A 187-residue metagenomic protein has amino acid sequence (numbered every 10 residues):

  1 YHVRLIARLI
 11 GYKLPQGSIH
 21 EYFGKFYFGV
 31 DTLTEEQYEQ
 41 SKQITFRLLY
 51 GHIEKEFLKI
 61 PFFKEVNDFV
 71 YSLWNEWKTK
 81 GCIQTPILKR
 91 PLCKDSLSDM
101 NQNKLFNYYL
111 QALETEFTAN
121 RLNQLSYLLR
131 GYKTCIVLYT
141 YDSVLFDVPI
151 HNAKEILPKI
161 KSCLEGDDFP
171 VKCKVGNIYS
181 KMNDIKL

Functional and structural regions predicted by a protein language model:
Y1-D31: Function-dense linear segments that define catalytic or interfacial modules in macromolecule-processing proteins
Y1-H2, S143, N177-Y179: Conserved nucleotide-binding/hydrolysis micro-motifs of P-loop NTPases
V3-L5, N103-L105, F146-D147: Short small-residue beta-strand/loop micro-motif enriched in glycine and branched aliphatics
G17-H20, T45, C135-V137, I156-K159: Non-catalytic terminal/accessory segments
G24-Y139, I150, D167-V175, Y179-L187: Conserved catalytic core of nucleic-acid polymerases
L125, K159-C163: Conserved short hydrophobic interaction patches
V144-K159: Catalytic palm subdomain of template-directed nucleic-acid polymerases, centered on the conserved carboxylate motif
